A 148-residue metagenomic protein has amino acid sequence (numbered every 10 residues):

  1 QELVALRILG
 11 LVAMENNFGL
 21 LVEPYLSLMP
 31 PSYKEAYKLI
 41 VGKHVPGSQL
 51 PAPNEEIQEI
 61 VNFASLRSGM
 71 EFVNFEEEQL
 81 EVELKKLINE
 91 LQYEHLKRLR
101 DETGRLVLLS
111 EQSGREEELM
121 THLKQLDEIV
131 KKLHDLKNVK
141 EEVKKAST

Functional and structural regions predicted by a protein language model:
Q1-G47: Non-catalytic protein-protein interaction segments used by genome-maintenance enzymes to assemble and couple activities
V41-T148: Bacterial replisome coupling helices
